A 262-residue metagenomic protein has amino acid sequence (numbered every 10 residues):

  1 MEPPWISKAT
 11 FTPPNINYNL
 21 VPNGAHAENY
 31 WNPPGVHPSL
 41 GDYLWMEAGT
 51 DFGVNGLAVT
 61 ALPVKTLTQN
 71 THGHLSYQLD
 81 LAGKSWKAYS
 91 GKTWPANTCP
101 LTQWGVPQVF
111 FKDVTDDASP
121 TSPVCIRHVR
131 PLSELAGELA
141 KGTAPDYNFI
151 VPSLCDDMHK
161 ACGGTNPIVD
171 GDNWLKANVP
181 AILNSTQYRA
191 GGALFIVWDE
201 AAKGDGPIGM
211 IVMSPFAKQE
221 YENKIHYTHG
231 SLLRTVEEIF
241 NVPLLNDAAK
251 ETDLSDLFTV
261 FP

Functional and structural regions predicted by a protein language model:
M1-P262: Flexible, surface-exposed loop/gating regions in the mature catalytic domains of secreted/periplasmic hydrolases
